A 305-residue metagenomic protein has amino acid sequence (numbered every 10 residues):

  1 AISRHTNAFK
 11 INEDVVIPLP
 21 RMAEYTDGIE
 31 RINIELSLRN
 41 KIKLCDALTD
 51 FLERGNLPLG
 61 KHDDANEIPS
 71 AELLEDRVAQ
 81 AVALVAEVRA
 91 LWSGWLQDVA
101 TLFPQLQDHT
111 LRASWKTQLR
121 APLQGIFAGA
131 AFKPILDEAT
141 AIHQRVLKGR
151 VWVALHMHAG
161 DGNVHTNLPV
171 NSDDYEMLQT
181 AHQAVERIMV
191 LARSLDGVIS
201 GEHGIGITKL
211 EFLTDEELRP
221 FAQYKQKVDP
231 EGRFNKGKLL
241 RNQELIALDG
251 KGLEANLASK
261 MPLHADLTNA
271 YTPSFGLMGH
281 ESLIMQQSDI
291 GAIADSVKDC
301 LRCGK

Functional and structural regions predicted by a protein language model:
A1-N7, L210-P220: Short, low-order "capping/linker" segments at domain edges
A1-Q179: C-terminal substrate-recognition/cap domain of FAD-linked oxidoreductases
A8-I11, R219, Q223-K305: Ferredoxin-type iron-sulfur electron-transfer modules and their immediate structural context
I11-P18, I205-T214: Conserved short loop/turn motifs at secondary-structure junctions
R39, R187-E202, R233: Flexible helix-coil linker/hinge segments at domain or subdomain boundaries
M157, V198-I205, K236-L239: Short acidic/histidine-rich active-site segments
D174-A192, P220: Helical (often loop-to-helix) elements that flank the catalytic cores of nucleotide-handling enzymes
